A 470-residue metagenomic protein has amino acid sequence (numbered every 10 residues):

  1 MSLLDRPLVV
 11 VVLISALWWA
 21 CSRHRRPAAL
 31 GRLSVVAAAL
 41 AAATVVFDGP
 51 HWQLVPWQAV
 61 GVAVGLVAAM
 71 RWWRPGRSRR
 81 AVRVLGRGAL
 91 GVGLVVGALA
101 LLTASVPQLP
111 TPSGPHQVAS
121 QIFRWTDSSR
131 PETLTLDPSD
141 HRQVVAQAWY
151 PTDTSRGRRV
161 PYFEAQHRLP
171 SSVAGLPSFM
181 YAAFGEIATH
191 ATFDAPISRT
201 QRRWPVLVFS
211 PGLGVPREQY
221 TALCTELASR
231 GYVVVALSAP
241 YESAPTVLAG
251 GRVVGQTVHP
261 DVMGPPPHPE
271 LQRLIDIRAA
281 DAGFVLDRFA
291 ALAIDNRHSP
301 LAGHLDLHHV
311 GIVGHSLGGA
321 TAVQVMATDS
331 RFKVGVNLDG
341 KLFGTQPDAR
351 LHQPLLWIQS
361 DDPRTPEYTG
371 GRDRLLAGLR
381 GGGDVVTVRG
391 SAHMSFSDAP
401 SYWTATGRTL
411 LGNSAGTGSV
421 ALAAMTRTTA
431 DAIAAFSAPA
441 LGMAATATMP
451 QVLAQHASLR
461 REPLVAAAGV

Functional and structural regions predicted by a protein language model:
A28-W72: Membrane-embedded alpha-helical segments of integral membrane proteins
S78-S105: Internal/C-terminal transmembrane anchor helices
G86-G88, A377-V470: C-terminal catalytic-base region of ester-bond hydrolases, centering on the histidine of the charge-relay
A100-L207, A415-L422, A435: Domain-level recognition of soluble alpha/beta enzyme cores, biased toward histidine phosphatases/phosphomutases
I187-V247, R364-P366: Short substrate-entry loop that stabilizes the transition state in hydrolases
Y241, L248-H304: Alpha/beta-hydrolase active-site loop
V285-R350: Primarily recognizes the serine-hydrolase "nucleophile elbow" in alpha/beta-hydrolase and SGNH/GDSL folds
K333-S395: The feature captures the conserved acid-bearing segment of alpha/beta-hydrolase catalytic domains
